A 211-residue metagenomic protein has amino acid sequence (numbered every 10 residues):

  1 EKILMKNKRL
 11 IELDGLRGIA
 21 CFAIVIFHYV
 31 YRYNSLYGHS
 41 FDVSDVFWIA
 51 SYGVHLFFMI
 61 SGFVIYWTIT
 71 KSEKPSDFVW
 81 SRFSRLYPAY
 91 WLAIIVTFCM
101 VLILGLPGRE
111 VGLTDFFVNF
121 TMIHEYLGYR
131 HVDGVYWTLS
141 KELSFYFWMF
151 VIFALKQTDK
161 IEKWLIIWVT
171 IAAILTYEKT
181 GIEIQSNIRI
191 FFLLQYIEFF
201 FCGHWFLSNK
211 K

Functional and structural regions predicted by a protein language model:
E1-I184, Y196-I197: Membrane-cytosol interface segments of multi-pass membrane proteins, especially ER/Golgi lipid-handling enzymes
I182-K211: Aromatic-anchored, glycine/proline-accented short structural segments that stabilize local strand-turns or short
